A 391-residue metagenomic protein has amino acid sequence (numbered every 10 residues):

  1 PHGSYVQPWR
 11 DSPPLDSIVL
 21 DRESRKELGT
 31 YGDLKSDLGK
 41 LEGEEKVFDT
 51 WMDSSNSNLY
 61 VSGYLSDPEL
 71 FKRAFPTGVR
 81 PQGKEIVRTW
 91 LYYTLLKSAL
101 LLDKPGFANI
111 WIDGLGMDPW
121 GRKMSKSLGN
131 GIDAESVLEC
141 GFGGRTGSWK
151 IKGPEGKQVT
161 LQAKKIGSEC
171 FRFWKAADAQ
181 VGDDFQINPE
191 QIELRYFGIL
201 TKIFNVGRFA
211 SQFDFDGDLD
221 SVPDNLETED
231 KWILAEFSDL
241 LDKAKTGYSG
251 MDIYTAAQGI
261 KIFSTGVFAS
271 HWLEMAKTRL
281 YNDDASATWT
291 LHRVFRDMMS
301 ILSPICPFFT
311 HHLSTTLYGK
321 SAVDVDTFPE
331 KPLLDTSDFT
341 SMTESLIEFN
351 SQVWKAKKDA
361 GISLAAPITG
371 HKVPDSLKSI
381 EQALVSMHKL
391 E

Functional and structural regions predicted by a protein language model:
P1-D216, I233-A276, L280, T290-L302: Structured secondary-structure scaffolds
D21, K164, E227-T228, K378: Ser/Thr-centered flexible coil motifs
D67, F71-K72, Q352, A356 (+2 more regions): NTP/phosphate- and nucleic-acid-binding module
F107, F171, K320, D359 (+2 more regions): Active-site lining segments that contact anionic ligands and/or coordinate catalytic metals
N109-W111, V325-T327, K389-E391: A generic structural motif
D118, D216-K245, L273-Q352, D359-A360 (+2 more regions): Acidic, turn-prone loop/beta-hairpin segments
Q186-I192, G259-I260, A285-A287, S314-T316 (+2 more regions): Composition- and surface-driven signal marking solvent-exposed, interaction-prone regions in large proteins
E193-D220, P304-T316, L377-E391: Structured, non-catalytic alpha/beta "coupling" segments that mediate domain-domain communication and provide generic
